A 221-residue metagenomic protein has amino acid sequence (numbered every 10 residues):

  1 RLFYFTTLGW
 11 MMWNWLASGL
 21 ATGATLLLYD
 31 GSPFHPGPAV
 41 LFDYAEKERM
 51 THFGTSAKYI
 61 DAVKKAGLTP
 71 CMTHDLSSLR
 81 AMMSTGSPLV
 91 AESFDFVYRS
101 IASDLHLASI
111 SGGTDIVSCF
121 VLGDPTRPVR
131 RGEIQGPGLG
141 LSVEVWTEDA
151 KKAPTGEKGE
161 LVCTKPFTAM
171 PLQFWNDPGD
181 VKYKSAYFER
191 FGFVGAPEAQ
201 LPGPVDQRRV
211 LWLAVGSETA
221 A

Functional and structural regions predicted by a protein language model:
R1, L8-H52, A66: Conserved AMP-binding/adenylation subdomain of ANL enzymes
R1-F3, V162: Short, well-ordered beta-strand segments
T7, D30-F34, E48-F96, A108-D115 (+1 more regions): Adenylate-forming
W10-N14, I60, P171: Structured alpha-helical segments in the cores of large, soluble enzyme domains
A17-S18, M72, G132: Short glycine-biased active-site loop of nucleotidyltransferases that positions the nucleotide triphosphate and helps
P36, V40, H74-S77, P178 (+1 more regions): A general alpha-helical scaffold signature found inside nucleotide-binding enzyme cores
E46, R80-V210, S217-A220: Conserved AMP-binding/adenylate-forming
